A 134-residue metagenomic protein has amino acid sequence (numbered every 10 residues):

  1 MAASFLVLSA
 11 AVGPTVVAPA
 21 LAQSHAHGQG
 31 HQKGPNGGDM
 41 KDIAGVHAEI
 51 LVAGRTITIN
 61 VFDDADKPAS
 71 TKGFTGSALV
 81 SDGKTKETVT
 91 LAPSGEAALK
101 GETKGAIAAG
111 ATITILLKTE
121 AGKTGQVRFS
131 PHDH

Functional and structural regions predicted by a protein language model:
M1-F5: Bacterial Sec-dependent N-terminal signal peptides
V7-L8, G13-H134: Intrinsically disordered, low-complexity terminal tails/loops enriched in metal-binding residues
